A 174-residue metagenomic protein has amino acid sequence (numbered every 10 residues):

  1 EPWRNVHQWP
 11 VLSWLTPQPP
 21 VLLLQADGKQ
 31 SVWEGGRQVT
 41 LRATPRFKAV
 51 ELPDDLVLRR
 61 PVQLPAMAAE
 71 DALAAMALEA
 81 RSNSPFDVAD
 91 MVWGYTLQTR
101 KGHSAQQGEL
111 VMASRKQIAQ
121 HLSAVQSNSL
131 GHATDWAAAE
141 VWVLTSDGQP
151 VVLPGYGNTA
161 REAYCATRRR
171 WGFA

Functional and structural regions predicted by a protein language model:
E1-A174: Hydrophobic/aromatic-enriched cytosolic interaction surfaces used to assemble or bind macromolecules
